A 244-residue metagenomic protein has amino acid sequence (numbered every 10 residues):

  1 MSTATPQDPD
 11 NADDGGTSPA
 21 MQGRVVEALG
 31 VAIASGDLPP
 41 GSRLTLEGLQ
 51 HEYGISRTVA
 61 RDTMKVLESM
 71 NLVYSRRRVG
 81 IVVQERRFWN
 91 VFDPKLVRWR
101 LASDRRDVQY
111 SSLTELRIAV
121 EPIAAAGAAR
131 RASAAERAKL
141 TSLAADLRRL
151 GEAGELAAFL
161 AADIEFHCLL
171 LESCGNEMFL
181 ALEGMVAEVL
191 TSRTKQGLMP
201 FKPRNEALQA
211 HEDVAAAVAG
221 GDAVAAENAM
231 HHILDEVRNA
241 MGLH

Functional and structural regions predicted by a protein language model:
M1-A119: Short linear motifs at protein or domain termini
A4-D10, T17, T141-R148, A153 (+3 more regions): C-terminal all-alpha effector/ligand-binding and dimerization domain of prokaryotic HTH-type transcriptional repressors
Q22-V26, V31, S35-T45, S103-D104 (+8 more regions): Hydrophobic/basic alpha-helical segments enriched in Actinobacteria
V31, S35, R149, E172 (+1 more regions): Surface-exposed charged/polar residues within alpha-helices that form helix-capping/stabilizing sites and interaction
W89-F92, R98, D104-R105, L116-A135 (+2 more regions): Hydrophobic, amphipathic alpha-helical faces that serve as interaction scaffolds
